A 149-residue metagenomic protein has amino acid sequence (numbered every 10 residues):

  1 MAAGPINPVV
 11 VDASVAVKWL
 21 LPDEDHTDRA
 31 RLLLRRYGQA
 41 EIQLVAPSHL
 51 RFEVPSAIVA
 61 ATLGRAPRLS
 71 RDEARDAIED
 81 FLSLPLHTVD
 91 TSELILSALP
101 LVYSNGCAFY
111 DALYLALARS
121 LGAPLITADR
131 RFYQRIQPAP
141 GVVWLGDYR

Functional and structural regions predicted by a protein language model:
M1-H49, L63-E73: Short, well-structured N-terminal submotif of metal-dependent ribonuclease cores
M1-P8, L115-R149: Acidic, PIN/NYN-like endoribonuclease modules and their adjacent C-terminal/linker elements
A3-G4, S83-I126: Active-site neighborhoods of divalent-metal-dependent phosphate/nucleic-acid chemistry enzymes
D12, D111, D129: Acidic active-site catalytic centers that drive phospho-/nucleotidyl reactions and related ester hydrolyses
V15-A16, L50, E93-L94, Y114 (+1 more regions): Alpha-helix capping/helix-boundary segments
A40-E41, L84, L121, A139: Structured helix-beta-strand junction loops
E53, S97, Q134-R135: Phosphate- and divalent-cation-binding pockets in alpha/beta enzyme and binding domains that engage nucleotide-derived
P55-P85: Active-site-proximal, substrate-binding regions of enzyme catalytic domains and RNA-binding/basic surfaces
